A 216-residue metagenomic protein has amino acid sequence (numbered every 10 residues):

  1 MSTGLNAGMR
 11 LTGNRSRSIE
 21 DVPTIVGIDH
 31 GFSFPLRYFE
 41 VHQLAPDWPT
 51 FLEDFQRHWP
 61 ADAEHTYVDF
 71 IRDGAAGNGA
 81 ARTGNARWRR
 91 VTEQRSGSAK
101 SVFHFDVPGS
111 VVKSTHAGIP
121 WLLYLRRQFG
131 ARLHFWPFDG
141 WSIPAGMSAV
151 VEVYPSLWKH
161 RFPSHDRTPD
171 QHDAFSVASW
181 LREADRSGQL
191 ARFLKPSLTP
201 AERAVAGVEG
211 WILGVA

Functional and structural regions predicted by a protein language model:
M1-A216: RNase H-like (RuvC/DEDD) metal-dependent nuclease/polynucleotide-processing core
